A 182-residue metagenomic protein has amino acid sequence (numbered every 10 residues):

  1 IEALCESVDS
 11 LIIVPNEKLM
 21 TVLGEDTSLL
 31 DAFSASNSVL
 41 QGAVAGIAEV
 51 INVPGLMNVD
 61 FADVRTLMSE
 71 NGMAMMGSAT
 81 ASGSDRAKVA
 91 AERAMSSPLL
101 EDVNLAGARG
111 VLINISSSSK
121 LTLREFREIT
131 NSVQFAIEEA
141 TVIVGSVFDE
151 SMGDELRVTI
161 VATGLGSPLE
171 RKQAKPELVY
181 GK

Functional and structural regions predicted by a protein language model:
I1-K182: Tubulin/FtsZ superfamily GTPase core signature
